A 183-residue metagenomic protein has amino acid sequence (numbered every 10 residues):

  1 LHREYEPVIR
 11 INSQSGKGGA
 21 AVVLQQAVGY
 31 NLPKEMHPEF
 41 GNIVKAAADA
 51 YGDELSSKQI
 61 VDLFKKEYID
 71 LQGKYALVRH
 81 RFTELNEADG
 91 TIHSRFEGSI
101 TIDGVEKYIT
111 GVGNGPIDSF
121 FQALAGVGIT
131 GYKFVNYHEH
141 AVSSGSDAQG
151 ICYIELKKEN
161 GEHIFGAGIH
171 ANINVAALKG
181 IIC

Functional and structural regions predicted by a protein language model:
L1-C183: Terminal or standalone catalytic/regulatory effector modules within metabolic enzymes and repeat proteins
